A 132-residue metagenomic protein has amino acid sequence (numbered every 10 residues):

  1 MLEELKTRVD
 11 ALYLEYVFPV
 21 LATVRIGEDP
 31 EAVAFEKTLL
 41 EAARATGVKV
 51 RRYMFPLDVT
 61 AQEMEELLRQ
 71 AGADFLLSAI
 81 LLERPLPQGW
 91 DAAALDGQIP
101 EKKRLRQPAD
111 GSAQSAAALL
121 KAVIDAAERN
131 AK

Functional and structural regions predicted by a protein language model:
M1-V17, V24: Positively charged, low-complexity intrinsically disordered leader regions
V17-L21, A131-K132: Nucleotide donor/acceptor-binding cores
R25-E28, F55-L57, R84-P87, D110: Short, ordered loop/turn segments at secondary-structure junctions
D29-E36, W90-D91: A structural motif shared across PLP-dependent enzymes of the aminotransferase-like
V33-T46: Short, solvent-exposed amphipathic alpha-helices that sit in or adjacent to ligand/effector-binding or catalytic
A43-L57: Short beta-strand elements in bilobed, periplasmic/extracellular small-molecule ligand-binding domains
E63-F75: Short, well-structured alpha-helical segments in soluble
A79-K132: Anion-binding alpha/beta catalytic cores of soluble intermediary-metabolism enzymes, centered on
